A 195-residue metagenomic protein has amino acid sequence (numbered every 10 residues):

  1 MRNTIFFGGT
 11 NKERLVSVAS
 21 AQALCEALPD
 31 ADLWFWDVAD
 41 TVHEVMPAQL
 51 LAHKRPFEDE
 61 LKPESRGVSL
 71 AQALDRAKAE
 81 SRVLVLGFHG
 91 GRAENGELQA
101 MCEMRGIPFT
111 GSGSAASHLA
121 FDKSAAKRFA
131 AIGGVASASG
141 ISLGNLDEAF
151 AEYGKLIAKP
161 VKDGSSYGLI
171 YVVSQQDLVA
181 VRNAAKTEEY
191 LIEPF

Functional and structural regions predicted by a protein language model:
M1-T110, S114-A115, A120-F121, A125 (+1 more regions): ATP-binding N-terminal substructure of ATP-dependent carboxylate-amine bond-forming enzymes
S17, S139, L156-V181: Glycine-rich phosphate-binding loop of ATP-grasp-fold ATP-dependent ligases
R76-A77, A149-F150, V161-G164, N183-A185 (+1 more regions): Solvent-exposed alpha-helices and their adjacent loops that cap or buttress functional pockets in soluble metabolic
T110, A138, I157, L191-E193: Structural detector of well-ordered beta-strand residues that form the stable sheet scaffold of enzyme domains
S112-S117, A131, G140-L143, S166-V172: Flexible, glycine/proline-enriched loop segments at strand-loop-helix junctions that form or flank small-ligand binding
F121-I141: Short, glycine-/small-residue-rich phosphate/pyrophosphate-handling segment
Y153-G154, E188: Short beta-strand or tight-loop elements that sit immediately N-terminal to catalytic metal-binding acidic residues
V173-F195: Phosphate-binding site of ATP-dependent enzymes
